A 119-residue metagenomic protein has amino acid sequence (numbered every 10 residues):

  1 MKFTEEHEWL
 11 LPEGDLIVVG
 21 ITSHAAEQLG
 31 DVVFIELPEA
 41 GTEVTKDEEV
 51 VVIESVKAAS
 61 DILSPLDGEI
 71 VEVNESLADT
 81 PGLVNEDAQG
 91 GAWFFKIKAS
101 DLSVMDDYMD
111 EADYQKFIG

Functional and structural regions predicted by a protein language model:
M1-V52, G82, E86-G119: Acidic, low-complexity mobile loops and tails
L10-E13, V56, V73-S76: Residue-level recognition of beta-strand microenvironments
L16, D67-E69: Structural motif
S23, K57, L66: A short beta-strand motif that forms part of the nucleic acid-binding face of small beta-barrel RNA-binding folds
E54-L63, T80-L83: Short, Lys/Arg- and Gly-enriched loop/turn segments at beta-strand edges
L66, N74, K98-D101: Generic hydrophobic/packing signal
I70-D87: Short, charge-rich, low-complexity interaction segments located in flexible loops at or near secondary-structure
